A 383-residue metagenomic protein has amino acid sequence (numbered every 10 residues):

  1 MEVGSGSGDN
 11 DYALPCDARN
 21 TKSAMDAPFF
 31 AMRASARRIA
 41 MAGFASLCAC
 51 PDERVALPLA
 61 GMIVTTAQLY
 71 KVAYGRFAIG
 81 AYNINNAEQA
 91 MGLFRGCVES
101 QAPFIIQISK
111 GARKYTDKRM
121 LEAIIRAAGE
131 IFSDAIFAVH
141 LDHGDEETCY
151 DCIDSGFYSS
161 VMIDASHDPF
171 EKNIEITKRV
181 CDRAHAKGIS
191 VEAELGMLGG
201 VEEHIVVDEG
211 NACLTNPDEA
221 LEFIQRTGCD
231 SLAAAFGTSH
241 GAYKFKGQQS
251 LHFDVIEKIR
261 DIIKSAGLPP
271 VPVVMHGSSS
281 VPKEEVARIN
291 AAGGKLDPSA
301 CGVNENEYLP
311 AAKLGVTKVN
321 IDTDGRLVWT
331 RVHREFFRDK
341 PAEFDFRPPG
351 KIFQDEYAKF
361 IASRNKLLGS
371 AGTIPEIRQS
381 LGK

Functional and structural regions predicted by a protein language model:
D11-A13: Residue-level detector of structural "landmarks"
C16, C48-C50: Cysteine-centered motifs
M32, A36-A40: N-terminal mitochondrial targeting presequence
P58-G80: N-terminal amphipathic alpha-helix/helix-capping segment at the start of soluble metabolic enzymes
L69, A87-Q107, G111, M120-F132 (+3 more regions): Alpha/beta enzyme core
G80-N86, V139-G144, A165, P269-E285 (+1 more regions): Histidine-centered catalytic micro-motifs
K118-M120, K244-Q248, V281-N290, A312-L314 (+1 more regions): Histidine/acidic-residue-rich catalytic or RNA/ligand-binding cores of hydrolases and nuclease-related proteins
A292-G294, V303-K383: C-terminal alpha-helical cap/extension of soluble enzyme domains
